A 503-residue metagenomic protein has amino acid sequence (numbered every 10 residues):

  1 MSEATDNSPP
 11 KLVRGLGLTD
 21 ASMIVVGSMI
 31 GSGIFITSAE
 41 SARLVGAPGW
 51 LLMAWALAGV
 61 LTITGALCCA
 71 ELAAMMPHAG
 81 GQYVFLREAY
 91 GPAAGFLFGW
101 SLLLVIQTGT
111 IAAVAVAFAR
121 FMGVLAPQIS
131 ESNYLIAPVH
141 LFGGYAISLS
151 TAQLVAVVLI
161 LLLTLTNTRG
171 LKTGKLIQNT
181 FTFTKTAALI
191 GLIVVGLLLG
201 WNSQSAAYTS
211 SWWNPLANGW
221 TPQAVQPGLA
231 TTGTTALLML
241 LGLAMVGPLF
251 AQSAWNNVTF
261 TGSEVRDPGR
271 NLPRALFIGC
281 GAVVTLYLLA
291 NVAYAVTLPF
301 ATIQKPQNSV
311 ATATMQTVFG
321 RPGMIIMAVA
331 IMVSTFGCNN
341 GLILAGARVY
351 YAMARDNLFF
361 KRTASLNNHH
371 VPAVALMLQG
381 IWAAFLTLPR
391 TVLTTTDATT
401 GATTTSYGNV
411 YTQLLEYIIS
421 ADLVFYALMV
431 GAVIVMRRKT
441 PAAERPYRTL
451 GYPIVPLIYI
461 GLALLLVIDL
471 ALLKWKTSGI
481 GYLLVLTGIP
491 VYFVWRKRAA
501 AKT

Functional and structural regions predicted by a protein language model:
M1-A39, R43-P48, T62-L67, M76-A79 (+4 more regions): Membrane-interface "cap" regions at the ends of multi-pass membrane proteins
L16, D20-G33, Q153-L163, G196 (+2 more regions): Hydrophobic, membrane-embedded alpha-helices of multi-pass small-molecule transporters
E40-R43, W55, T62-I160, L165-T168 (+3 more regions): Hydrophobic transmembrane alpha-helices that form the core helical bundles of multi-pass secondary transporters
A42-G46, A113-A126, S130, A137-L149 (+7 more regions): Transmembrane helix-loop boundary segments of multi-pass membrane transporters
V84-F85, G91, G123-H140, W212-A236 (+3 more regions): TM-loop-TM module centered on a large, flexible mid-protein loop between adjacent transmembrane helices in multi-pass
A119-I129, T184-V225, V292-L298, Y426-A443 (+2 more regions): Hydrophobic alpha-helical segments and their helix-loop junctions in multi-pass secondary transporters
S148-T151, R362-A373, L423-T477, K502: C-terminal membrane-solvent junction of multi-pass transporters and transport-like membrane proteins
T151-W213, S253, L276-C280, I418-A427 (+2 more regions): Membrane-interface loop-to-helix entry segments
